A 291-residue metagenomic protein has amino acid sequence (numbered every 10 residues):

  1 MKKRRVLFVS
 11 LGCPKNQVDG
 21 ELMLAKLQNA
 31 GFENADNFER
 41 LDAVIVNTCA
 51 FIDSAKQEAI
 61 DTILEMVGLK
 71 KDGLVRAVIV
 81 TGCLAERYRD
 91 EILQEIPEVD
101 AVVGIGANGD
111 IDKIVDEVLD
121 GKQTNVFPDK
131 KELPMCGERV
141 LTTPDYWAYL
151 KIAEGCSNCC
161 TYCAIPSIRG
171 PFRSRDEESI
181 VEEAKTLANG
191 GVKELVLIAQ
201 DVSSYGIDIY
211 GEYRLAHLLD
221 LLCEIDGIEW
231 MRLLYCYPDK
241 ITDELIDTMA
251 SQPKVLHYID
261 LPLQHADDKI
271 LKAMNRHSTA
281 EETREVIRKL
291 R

Functional and structural regions predicted by a protein language model:
M1-Y205, E244, V255, E282-K289: Proteins enriched for Cys/Gly/acidic motifs involved in redox and nucleic-acid/cofactor modification
V78-V80, R87, N189-R291: Conserved SAM/AdoMet-binding glycine-rich loop
